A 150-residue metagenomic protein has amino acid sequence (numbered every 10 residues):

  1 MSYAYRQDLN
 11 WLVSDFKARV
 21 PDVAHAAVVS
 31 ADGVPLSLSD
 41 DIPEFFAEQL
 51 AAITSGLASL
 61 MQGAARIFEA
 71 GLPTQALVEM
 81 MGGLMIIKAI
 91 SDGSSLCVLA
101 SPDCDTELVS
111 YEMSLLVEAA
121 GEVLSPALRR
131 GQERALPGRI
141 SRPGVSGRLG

Functional and structural regions predicted by a protein language model:
M1-H25, D32-G150: Acidic, low-complexity cytosolic segments
